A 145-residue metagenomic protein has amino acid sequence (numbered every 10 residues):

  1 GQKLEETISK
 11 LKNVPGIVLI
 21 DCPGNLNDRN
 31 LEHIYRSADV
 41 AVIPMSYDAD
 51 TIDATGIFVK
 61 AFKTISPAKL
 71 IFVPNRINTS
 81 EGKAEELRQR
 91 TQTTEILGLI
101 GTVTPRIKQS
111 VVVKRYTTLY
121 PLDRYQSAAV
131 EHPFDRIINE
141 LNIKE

Functional and structural regions predicted by a protein language model:
K3-V18, A38-V40, G56-I57, K63-T64 (+1 more regions): Catalytic phosphate/metal-binding cores of nucleic-acid and nucleotide-processing enzymes, i.e., regions that mediate
L11-L31: Switch II (G3) loop of P-loop NTPases
I20, I43, I71-P74: Structural beta-sheet core signal
D28-A49: Inter-motif core of Ras-like GTPase G domains
I34-S37, A61-P67, I96-G98: Short, conserved loop/helix-junction motifs that constitute active-site signature segments in enzyme catalytic cores
I52-N75: Conserved C-terminal guanine-recognition region of P-loop GTPase G domains, centered on the G4
R76-D123: Beta-strand-loop-alpha "switch" segments that mediate conformational coupling across diverse proteins
L119-E145: NTP-binding/hydrolysis catalytic cores, primarily Walker-type P-loop NTPases
